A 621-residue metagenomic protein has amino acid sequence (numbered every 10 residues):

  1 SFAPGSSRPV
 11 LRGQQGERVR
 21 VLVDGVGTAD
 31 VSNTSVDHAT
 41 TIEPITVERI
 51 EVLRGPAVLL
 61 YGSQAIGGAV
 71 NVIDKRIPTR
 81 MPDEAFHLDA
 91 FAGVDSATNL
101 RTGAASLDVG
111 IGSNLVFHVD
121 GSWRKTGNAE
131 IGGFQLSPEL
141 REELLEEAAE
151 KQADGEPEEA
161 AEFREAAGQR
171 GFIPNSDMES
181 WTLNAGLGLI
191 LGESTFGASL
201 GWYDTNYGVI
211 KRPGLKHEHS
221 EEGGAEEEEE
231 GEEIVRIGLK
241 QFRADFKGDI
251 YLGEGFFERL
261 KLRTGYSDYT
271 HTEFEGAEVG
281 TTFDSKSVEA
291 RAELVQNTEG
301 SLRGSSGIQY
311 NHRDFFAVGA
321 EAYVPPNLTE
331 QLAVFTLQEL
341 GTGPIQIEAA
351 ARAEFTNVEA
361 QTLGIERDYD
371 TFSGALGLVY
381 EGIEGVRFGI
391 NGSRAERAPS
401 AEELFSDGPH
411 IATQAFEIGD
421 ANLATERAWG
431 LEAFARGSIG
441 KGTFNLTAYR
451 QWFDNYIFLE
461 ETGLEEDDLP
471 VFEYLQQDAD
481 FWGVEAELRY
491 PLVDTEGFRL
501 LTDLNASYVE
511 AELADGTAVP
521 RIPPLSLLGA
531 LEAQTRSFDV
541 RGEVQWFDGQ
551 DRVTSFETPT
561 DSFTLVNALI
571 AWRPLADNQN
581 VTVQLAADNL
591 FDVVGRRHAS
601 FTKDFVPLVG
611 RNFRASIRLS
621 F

Functional and structural regions predicted by a protein language model:
S1-D30, E48: Extracytoplasmic beta-strand/coil segments of soluble accessory domains associated with Gram-negative outer-membrane
S7-V10, L22, D37-E43, V52 (+2 more regions): N-terminal periplasmic accessory domains that precede and gate Gram-negative outer-membrane beta-barrel machines
G27-P56: Short acidic/polar hinge/loop motifs at secondary-structure boundaries that mediate gating or recognition
T98-K125, L136-Y207, G238-G253, F257 (+3 more regions): Transmembrane beta-barrel wall of Gram-negative outer-membrane proteins
P174-S180, E193-R259, Y266-E289, A320-E321 (+2 more regions): Flexible loop and strand-edge segments within Gram-negative outer membrane beta-barrel domains
S287-L294, A333, I418-A424, G430 (+3 more regions): Outer membrane beta-barrel strand-and-loop segments of large Gram-negative receptors, especially TonB-dependent
L302-G304, N445-F453, P470-R552, V594: Gram-negative outer-membrane beta-barrel transporters
E396, Y449, D454, W572-F621: C-terminal beta-signal and adjacent terminal beta-strands/loops of Gram-negative outer-membrane beta-barrel proteins
